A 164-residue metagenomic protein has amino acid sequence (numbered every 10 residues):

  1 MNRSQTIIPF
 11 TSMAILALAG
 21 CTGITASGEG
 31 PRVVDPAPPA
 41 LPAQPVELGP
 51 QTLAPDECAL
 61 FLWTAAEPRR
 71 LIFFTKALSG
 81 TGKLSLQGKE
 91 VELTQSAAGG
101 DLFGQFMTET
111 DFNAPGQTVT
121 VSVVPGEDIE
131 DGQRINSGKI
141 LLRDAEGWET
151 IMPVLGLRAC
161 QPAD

Functional and structural regions predicted by a protein language model:
M1-T11: Bacterial N-terminal signal peptides that target proteins for export
L18-G20: C-terminal motif of bacterial Sec signal peptides marking the signal peptidase cleavage site
T22-D164: Cysteine-centric segments in proteins
